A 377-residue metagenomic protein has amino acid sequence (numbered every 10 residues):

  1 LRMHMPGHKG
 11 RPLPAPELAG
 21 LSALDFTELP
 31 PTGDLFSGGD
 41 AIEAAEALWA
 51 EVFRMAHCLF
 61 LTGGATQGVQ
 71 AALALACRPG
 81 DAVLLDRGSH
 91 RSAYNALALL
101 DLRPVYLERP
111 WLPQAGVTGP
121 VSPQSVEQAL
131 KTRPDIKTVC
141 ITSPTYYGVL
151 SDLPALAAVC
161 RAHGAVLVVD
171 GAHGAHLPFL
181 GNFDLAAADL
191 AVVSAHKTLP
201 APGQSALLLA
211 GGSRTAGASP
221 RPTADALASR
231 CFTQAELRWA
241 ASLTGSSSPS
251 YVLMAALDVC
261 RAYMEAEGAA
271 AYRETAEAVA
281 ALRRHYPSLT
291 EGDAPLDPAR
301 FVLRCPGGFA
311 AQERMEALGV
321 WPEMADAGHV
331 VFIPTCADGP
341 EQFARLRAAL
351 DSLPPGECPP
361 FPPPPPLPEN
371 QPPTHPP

Functional and structural regions predicted by a protein language model:
L1-A23, C358-P365, T374: N-terminal glycine-rich, Lys/His-bearing helix-loop that initiates the first secondary-structure elements of many
K9-R11, L257, A311: Anaerobic metallocofactor- and corrinoid-dependent redox/one-carbon enzyme cores, especially those from methanogenesis
P14-E17, S37, V52-M55, A65-T215 (+2 more regions): Conserved PLP-enzyme active-site core in the AAT-like
S22-T66, G88: Conserved N-terminal alpha-helix of the aminotransferase class I/II PLP-enzyme fold
T32, L59-L61, V139-T142, V331-T335: Short glycine-rich or small-residue beta-strand-to-loop segments that form or flank ligand, phosphate, metal/Fe-S
P220, A228, P373-H375: Compositionally biased, intrinsically disordered low-complexity segments enriched in Pro/Arg/Gln/His
P287-P377: Conserved C-terminal alpha-helix-loop-beta "cap" of PLP-dependent enzymes that closes/shapes the active-site mouth
